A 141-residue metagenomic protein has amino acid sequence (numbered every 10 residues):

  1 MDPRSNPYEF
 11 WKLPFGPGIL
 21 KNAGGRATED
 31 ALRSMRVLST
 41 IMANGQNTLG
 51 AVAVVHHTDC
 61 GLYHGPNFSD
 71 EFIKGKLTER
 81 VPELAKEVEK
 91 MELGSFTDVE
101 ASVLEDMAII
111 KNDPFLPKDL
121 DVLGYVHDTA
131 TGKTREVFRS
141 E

Functional and structural regions predicted by a protein language model:
M1-M35, I109: Short, conserved "active-site rim" segments that organize catalytic pockets and cofactor/ligand binding
M1-P3, H57-L62: Gly/Ser/Thr-rich loops at beta-strand to alpha-helix junctions that form or flank small-molecule/cofactor-binding
G16, T48-A51: Loop/turn elements at helix/coil->beta-strand transitions in domains of secreted/extracellular proteins
K21, A53-H57, Y125-D128: Short beta-strand segments
G25-A27, A31-R33, V37-L49, L62-E141: Divalent-metal-activated hydrolytic enzyme cores
